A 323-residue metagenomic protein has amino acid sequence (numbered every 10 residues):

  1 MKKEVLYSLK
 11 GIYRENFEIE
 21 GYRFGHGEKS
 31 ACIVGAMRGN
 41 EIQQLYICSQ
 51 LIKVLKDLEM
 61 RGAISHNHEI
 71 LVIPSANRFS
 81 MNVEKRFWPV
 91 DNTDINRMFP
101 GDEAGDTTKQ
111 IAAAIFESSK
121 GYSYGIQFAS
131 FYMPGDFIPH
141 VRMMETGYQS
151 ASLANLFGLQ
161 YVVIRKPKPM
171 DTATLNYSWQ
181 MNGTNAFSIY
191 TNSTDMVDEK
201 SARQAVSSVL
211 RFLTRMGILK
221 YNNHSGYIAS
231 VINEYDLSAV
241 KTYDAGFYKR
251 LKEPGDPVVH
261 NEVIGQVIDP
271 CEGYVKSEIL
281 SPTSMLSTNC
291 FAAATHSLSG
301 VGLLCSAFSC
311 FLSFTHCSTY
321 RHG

Functional and structural regions predicted by a protein language model:
M1-G323: Structured catalytic-domain cores with a bias toward divalent-metal coordination
